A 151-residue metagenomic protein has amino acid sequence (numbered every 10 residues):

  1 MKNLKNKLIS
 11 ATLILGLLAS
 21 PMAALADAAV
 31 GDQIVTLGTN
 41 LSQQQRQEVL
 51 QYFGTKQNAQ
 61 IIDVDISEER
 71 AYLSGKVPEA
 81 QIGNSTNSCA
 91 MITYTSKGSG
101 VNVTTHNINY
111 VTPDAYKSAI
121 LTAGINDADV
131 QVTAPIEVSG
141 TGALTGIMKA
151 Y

Functional and structural regions predicted by a protein language model:
K2-A11: Bacterial N-terminal signal peptides that target proteins for export
A11-S20: Bacterial N-terminal signal peptides
A19-A29: Sec-dependent signal peptide cleavage junction
G31-Q33, Q45, T86-A90, S99 (+2 more regions): Envelope-exposed proteins and targeting segments
Q33-L37, V101-N107, Q131-E137: Second-shell loop/turn segments in exported
I34-D63: N-terminal targeting signals for Sec/Tat export/insertion, comprising classic cleavable signal peptides
Y72-I125: Signal peptide-directed extracytoplasmic domains
S118-Y151: Amphipathic, coiled-coil-like alpha-helical scaffolding segments used for oligomerization/assembly
